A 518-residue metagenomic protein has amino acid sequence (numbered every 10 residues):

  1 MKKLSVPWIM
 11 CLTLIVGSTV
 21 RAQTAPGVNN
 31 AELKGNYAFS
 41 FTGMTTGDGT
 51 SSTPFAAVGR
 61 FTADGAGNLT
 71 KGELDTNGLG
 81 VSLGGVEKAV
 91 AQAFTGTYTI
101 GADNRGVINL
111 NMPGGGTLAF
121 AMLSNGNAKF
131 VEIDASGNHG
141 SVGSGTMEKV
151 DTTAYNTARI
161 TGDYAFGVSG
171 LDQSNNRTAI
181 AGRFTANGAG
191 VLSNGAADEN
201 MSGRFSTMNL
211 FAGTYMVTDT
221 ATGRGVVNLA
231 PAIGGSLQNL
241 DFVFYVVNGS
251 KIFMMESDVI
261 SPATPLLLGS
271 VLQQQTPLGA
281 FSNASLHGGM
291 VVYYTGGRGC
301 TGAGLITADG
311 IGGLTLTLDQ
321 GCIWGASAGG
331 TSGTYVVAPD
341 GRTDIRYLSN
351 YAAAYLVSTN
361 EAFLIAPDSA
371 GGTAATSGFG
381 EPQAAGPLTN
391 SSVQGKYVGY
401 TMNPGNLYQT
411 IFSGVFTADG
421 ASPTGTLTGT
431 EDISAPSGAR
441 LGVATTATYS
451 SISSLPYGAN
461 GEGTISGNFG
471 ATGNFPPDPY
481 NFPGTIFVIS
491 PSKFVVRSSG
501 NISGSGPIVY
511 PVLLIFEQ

Functional and structural regions predicted by a protein language model:
M1-I9: Bacterial N-terminal signal peptides that target proteins for export
W8-G17: Bacterial N-terminal signal peptides
R21-Q518: Mature soluble binding/inhibitory domains
